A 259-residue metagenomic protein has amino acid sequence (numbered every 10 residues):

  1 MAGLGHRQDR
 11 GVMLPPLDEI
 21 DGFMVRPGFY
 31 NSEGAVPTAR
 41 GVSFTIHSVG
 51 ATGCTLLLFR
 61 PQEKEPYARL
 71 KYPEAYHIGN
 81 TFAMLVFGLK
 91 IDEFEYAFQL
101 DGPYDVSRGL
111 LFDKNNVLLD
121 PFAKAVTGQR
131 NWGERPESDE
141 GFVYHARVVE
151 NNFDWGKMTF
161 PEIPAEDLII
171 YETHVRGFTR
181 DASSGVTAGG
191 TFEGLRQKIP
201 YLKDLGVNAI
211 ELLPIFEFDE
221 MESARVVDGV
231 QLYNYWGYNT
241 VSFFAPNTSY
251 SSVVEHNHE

Functional and structural regions predicted by a protein language model:
A2-A39, P66-R69, Y76-I170, T179-V186: The feature marks proteins involved in alpha-glucan
R40-F44: Structural beta-strand segments of beta-rich domains
I46, F98, T173, L202 (+2 more regions): Conserved, mostly hydrophobic/aromatic
H47-G53: Short proline/glycine-enriched turn/loop motifs at strand-loop junctions of beta-rich domains
T55-L57: Beta-strand signatures of extracellular beta-sandwich domains
H174-E211: A conserved hydrophobic secondary-structure block that centers on an alpha-helix together with its immediately flanking
S184-T191, E222-E259: Aromatic- and acidic-residue-enriched carbohydrate-binding clefts of CAZyme catalytic domains
L202-V230: Carboxylate/His-rich catalytic cores and anion/metal-binding grooves
